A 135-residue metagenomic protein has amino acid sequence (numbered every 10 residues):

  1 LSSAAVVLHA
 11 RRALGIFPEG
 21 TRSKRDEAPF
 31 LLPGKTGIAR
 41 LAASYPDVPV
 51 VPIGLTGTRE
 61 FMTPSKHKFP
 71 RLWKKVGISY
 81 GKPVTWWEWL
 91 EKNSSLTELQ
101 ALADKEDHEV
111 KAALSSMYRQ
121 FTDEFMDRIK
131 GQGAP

Functional and structural regions predicted by a protein language model:
S2-P135: Non-catalytic C-terminal accessory region of glycerolipid acyltransferases and related lyso-lipid remodeling enzymes
